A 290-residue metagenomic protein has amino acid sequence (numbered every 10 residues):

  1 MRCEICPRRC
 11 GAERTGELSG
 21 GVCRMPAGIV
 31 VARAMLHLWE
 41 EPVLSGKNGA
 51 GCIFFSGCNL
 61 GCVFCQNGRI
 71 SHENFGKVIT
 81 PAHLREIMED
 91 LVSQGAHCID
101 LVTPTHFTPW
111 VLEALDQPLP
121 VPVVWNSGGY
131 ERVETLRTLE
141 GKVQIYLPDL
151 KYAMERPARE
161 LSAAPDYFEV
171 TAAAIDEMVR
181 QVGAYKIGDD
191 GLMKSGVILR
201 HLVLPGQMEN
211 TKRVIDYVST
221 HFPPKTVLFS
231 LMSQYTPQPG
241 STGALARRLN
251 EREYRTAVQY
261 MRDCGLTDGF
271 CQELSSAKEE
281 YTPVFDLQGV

Functional and structural regions predicted by a protein language model:
M1-S19, A184-V290: Auxiliary Fe-S-binding modules of radical SAM enzymes
S19, R24-I145, M154-R156: Conserved Radical SAM active-site core
G51, I99, V123-W125, Y146-P148 (+3 more regions): Hydrophobic faces of well-ordered beta-strands that scaffold small-molecule active sites in alpha/beta enzyme cores
S71, T108, Y130-R132, L150-F168 (+3 more regions): Conserved radical SAM core fold
L84, V111, L136, T171 (+3 more regions): Aromatic/hydrophobic pocket-lining residues that form the small-molecule binding cavity in soluble enzyme cores
V92-Q117, E160, D166, D176 (+1 more regions): Conserved glycine-rich "GG(E/T)P / GGGxP" loop and the immediately following alpha-helix in the radical SAM core
A114-P122, A173-Q181, E251-A257: Alpha-helix-loop-beta-strand connector modules within alpha/beta enzyme cores
R159-D190: Anionic-ligand binding region
